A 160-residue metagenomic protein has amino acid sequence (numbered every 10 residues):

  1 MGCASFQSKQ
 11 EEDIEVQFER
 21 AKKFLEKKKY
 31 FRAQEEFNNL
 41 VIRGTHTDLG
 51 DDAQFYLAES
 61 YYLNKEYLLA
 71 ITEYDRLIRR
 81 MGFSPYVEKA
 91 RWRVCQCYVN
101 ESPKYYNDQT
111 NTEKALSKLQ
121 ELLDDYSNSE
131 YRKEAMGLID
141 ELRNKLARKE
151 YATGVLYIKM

Functional and structural regions predicted by a protein language model:
G2-M160: Acidic, polar-rich low-complexity tracts and alpha-helical solenoid repeat scaffolds
